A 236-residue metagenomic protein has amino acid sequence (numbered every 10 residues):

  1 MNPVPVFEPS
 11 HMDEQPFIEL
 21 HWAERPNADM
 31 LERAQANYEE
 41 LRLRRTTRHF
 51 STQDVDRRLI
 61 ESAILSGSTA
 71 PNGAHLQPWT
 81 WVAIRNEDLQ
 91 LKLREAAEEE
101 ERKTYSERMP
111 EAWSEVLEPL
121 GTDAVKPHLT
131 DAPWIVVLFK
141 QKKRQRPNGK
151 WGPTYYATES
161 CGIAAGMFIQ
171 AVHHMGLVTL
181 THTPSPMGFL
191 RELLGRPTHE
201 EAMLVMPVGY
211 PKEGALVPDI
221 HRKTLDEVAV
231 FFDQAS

Functional and structural regions predicted by a protein language model:
M1-E61, K92-E95, K103-E107: N-terminal accessory segments that position/regulate proteins before the catalytic core
N2-D29, D123, L204-S236: C-terminal helix-cap and adjacent tail motif
V6, A83-C161: Glycine/small-residue-rich phosphate/adenosyl-binding loop
I64-G67, V136, K142-L193: Small-aliphatic-rich amphipathic alpha-helix that forms the alpha element of a beta-alpha
S66-S68, P119-A124, L190-E192, A215: Glycine-rich, charged/polar anion/phosphate-binding loops that engage phosphate groups from diverse ligands
S68-A74: Glycine-rich phosphate/pyrophosphate-binding beta-alpha loops
A74-R85: Short loop-to-beta-strand entry elements in the cores of soluble alpha/beta enzymes
E101-M109, G195-P218: A glycine-rich helix N-cap at a beta->alpha junction
